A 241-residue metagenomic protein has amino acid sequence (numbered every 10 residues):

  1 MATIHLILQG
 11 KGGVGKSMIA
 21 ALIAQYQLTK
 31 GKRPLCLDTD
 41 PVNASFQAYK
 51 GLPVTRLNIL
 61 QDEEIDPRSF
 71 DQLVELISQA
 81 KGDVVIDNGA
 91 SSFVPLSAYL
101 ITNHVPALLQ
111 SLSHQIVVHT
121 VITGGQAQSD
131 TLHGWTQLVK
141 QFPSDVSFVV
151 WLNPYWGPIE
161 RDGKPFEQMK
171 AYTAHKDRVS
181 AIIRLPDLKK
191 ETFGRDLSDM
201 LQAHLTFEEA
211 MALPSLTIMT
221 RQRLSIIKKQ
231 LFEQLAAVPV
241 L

Functional and structural regions predicted by a protein language model:
M1-T3, H114-Q115: A short, charged/proline- and glycine-enriched loop that marks the coil->beta-strand transition at the N-terminal
A2-L6, T29-F93, Y99: Nucleotide-state-sensitive switch-loop elements of NTP-binding domains
I7-A21: Glycine-rich phosphate-binding P-loop
S17-L22, L132-T136: Short amphipathic alpha-helical segment that frequently serves as the phosphate-/nucleotide-binding helix
V94-R195: Conserved catalytic-core segment of NTP-binding enzymes
R195-L241: NTP-binding/hydrolysis catalytic cores, primarily Walker-type P-loop NTPases
